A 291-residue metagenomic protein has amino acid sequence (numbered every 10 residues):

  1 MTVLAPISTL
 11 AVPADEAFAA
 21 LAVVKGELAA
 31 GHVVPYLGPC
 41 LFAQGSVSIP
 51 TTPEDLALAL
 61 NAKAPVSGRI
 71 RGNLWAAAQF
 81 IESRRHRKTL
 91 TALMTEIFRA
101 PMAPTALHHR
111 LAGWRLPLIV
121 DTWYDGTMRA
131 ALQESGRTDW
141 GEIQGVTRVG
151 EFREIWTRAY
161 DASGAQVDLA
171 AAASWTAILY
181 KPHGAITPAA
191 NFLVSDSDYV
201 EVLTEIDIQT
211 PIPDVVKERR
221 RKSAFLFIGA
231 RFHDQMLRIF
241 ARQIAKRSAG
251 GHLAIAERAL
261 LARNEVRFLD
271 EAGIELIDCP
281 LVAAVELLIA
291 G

Functional and structural regions predicted by a protein language model:
T2-G291: SIR2/sirtuin NAD+-dependent deacylase catalytic core
